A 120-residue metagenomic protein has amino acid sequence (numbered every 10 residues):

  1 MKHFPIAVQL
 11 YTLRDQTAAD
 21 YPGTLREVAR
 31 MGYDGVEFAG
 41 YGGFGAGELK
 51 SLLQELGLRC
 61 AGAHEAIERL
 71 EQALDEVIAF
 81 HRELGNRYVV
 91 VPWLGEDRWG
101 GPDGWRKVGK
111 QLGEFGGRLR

Functional and structural regions predicted by a protein language model:
M1-A19, T24, D34-E37: Boundary/entry segment of secreted carbohydrate-active catalytic domains
M1-T12, K50, Q54-A63: Mobile, glycine- and charge-enriched loop segments and immediately flanking short secondary-structure elements within
V8, V28, V36, L53 (+1 more regions): Conserved, mostly hydrophobic/aromatic
Q9-L13, A39-Y41, E65-E68, W93-E96: Active-site beta-loop-alpha junctions enriched in small/polar residues
T17-Y21, G47-L52, L74-I78: Distinct, well-ordered alpha-helical segments
P22-F44, L84-R87: Catalytic domains of carbohydrate-active enzymes, especially glycoside hydrolases
Y33-L56, W99: Glycine-rich, proline-tolerant flexible connector loops at the mouths of alpha/beta enzymes
G35, R59, I67-R120: Active-site acidic/histidine proton-transfer and metal-coordination neighborhood in alpha/beta enzyme cores
